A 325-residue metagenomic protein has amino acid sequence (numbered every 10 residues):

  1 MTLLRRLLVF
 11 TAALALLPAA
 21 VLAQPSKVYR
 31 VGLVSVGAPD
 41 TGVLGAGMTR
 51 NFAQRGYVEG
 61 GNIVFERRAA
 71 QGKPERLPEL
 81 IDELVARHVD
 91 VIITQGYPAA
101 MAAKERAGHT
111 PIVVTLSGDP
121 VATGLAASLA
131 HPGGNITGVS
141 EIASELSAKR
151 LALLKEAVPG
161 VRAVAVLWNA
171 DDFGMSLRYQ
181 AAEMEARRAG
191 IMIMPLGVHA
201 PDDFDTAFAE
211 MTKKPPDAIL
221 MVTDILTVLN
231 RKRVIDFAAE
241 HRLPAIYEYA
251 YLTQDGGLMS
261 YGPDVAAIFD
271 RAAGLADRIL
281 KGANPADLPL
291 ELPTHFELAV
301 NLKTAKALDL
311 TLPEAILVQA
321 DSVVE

Functional and structural regions predicted by a protein language model:
M1-E325: Short hydrophobic alpha-helices and adjacent helix-cap/hinge residues
